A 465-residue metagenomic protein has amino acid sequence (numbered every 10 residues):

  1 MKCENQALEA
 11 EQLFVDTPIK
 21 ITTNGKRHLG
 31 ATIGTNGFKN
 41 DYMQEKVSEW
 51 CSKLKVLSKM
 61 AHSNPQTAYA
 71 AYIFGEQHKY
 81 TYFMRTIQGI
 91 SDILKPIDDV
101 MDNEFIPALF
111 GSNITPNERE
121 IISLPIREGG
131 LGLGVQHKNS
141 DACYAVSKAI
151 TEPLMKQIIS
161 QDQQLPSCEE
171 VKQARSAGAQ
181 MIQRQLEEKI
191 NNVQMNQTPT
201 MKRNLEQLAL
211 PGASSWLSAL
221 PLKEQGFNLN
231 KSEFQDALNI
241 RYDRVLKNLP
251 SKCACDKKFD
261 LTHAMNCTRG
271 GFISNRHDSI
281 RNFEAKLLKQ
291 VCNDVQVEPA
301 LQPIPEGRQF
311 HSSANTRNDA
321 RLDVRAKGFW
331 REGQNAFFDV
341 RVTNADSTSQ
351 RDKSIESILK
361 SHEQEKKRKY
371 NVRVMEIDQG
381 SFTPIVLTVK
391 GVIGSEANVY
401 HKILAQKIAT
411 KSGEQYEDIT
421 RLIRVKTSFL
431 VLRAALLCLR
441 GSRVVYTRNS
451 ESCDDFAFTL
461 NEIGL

Functional and structural regions predicted by a protein language model:
M1-N24: Short, conserved micro-motifs composed of acidic
D16-G89, K148-P153, I158-I159: Basic, alpha-helical interaction scaffolds
F105, I114-Y242: Extended C-terminal regions of large enzymes
L131, V135-D141, A145, P250-I280: Short Cys/His-based metal-binding microdomains
N228-F259, F283, L287-S349, L359-Q364 (+2 more regions): Active-site metal-binding core of divalent-cation-utilizing nuclease and nuclease-like domains
V342-V389, A397-L422: E2/UBC-UEV (E2-variant) core
L387-L465: Domain-level recognition of nuclease-like catalytic cores that cleave nucleotide substrates
